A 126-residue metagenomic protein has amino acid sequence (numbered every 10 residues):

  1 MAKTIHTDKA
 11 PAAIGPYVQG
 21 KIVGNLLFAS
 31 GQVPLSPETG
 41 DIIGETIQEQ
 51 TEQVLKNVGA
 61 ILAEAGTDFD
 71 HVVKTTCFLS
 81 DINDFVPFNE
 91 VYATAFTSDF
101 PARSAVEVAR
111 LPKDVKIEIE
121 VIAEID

Functional and structural regions predicted by a protein language model:
A2-D126: Short, polar/acidic, helix-capping and beta-turn segments at strand->helix junctions that line the mouths
